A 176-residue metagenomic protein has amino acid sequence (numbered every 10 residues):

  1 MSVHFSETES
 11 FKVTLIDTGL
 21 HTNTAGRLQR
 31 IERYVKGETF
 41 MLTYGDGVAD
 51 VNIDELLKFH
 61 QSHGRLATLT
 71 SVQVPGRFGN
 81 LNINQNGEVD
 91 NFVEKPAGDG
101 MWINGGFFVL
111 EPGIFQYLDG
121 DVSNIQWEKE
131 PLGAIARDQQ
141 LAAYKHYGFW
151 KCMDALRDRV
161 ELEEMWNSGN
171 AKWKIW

Functional and structural regions predicted by a protein language model:
M1-N84, D119: Conserved beta-loop-beta/alpha segment of the NTase-like Rossmann-fold superfamily that binds/positions NTPs
T39-M41, V48, N52-Q61, Q73-G76 (+1 more regions): Catalytic-core segments of class I nucleotidyltransferases/pyrophosphorylases that form NMP-activated intermediates
